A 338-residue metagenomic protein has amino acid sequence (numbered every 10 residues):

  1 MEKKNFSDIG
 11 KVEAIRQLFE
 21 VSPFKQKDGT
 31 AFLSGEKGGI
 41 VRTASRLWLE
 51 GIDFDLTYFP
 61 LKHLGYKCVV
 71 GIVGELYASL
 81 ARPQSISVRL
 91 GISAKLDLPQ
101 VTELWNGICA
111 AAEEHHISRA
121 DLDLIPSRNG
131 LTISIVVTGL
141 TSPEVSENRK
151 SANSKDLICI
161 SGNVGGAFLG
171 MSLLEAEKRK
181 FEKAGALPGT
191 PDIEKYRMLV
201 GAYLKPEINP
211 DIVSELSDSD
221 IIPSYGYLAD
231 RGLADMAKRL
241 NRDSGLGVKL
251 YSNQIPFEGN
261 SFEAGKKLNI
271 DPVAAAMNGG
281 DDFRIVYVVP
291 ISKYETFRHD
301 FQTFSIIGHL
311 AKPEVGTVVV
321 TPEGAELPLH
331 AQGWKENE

Functional and structural regions predicted by a protein language model:
M1-E338: Helix-biased detector of long, well-ordered alpha-helical tracts
